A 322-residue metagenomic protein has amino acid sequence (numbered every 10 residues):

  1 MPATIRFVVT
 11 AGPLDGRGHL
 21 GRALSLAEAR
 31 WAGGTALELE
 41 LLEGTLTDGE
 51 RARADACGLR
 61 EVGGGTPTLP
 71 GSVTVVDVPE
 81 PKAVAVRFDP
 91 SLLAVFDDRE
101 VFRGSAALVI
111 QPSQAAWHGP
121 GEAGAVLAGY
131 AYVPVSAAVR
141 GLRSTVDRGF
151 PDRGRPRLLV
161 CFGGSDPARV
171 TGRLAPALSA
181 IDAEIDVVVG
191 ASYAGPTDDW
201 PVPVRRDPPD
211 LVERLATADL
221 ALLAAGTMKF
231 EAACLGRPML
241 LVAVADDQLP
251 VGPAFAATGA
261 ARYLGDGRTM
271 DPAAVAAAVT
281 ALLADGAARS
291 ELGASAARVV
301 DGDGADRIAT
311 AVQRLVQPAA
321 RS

Functional and structural regions predicted by a protein language model:
I5-L20, F162-A168: Short, glycine-rich nucleotide/cofactor-binding loops
A11-A29, L42-E122: Active-site and donor-binding regions of nucleotide-sugar-utilizing enzymes
S105-A168, G190-S192: A nucleotide-sugar donor-handling region in carbohydrate enzymes
D152-A218, K229: Donor-nucleotide binding loops and adjacent catalytic segments primarily of GT-B fold Leloir glycosyltransferases
P209-V251: A donor-sugar binding/catalytic signature common to diverse glycosyltransferases and related nucleotide-sugar
L249-A278: Change "using UDP/GDP/dTDP sugars" to "using nucleotide sugars
A288-G302: A short, well-ordered alpha-helix in the C-terminal region of glycosyltransferases
D301-S322: C-terminal alpha-helical cap of glycosyltransferases
